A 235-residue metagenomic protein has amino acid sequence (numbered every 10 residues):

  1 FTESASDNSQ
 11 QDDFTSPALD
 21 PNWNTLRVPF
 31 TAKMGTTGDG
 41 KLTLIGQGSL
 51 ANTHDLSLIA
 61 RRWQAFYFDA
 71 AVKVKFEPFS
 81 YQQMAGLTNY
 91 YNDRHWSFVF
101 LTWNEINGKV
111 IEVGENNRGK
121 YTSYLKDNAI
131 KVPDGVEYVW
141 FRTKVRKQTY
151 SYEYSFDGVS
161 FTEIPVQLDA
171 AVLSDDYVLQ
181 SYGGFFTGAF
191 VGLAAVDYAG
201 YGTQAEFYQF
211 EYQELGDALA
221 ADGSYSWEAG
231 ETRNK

Functional and structural regions predicted by a protein language model:
F1-K235: Extracellular glycan-recognition regions
